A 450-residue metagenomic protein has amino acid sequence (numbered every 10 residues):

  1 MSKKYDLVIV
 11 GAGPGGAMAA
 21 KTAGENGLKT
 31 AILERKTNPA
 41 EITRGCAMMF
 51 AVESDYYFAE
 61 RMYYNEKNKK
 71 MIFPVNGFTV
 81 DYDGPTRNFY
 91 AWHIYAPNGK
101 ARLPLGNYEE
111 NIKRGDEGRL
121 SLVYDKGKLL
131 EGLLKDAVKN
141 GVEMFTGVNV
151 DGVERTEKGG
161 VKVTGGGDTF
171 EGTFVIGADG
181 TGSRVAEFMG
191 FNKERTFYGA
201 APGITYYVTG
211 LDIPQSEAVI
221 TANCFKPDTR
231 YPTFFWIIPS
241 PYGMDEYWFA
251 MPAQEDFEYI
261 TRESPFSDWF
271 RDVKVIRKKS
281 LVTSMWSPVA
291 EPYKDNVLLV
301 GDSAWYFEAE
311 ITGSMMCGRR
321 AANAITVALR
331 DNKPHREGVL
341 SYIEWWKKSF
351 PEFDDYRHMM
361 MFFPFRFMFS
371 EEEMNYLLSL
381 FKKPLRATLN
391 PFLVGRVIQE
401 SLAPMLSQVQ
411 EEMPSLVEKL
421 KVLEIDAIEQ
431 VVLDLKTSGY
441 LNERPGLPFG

Functional and structural regions predicted by a protein language model:
K3-I32: N-terminal Rossmann-like FAD-binding beta1-loop-alpha1 element of flavoenzymes
T22, R35-G99: N-terminal FAD cofactor-binding segment of flavoenzymes
K36-N38, G132-W269, W305: Predominantly flavin-linked oxidoreductase catalytic cores and closely associated redox partners
M251-S280, V289-E291, L298, R330-S349: Flavin-binding catalytic cores
K279-Y306, P351, D355, F365-E371: FAD-binding beta-loop-beta segment adjacent to the flavin cofactor pocket
A290, N323-M374: Active-site-proximal substrate-binding core of FAD-dependent oxidoreductases
Y306-I325: A conserved FAD-binding loop/helix module that cradles the flavin
F365-G450: C-terminal auxiliary extensions adjacent to catalytic cores
